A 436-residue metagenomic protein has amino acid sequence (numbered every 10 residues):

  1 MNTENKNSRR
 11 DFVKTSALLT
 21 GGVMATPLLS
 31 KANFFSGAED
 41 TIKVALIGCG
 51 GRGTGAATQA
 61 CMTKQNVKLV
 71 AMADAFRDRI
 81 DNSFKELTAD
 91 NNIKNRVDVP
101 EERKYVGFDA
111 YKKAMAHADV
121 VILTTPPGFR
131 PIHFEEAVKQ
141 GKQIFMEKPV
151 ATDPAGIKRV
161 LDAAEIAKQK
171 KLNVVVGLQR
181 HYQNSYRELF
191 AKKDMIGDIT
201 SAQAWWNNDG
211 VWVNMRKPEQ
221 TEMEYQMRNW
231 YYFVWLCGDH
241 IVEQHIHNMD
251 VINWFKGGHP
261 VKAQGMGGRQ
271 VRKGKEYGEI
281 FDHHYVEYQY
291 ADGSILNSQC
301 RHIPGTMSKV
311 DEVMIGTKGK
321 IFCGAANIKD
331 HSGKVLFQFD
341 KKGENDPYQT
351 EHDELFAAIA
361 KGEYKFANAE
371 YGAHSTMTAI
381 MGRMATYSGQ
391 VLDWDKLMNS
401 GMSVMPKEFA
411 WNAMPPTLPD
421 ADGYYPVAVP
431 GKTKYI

Functional and structural regions predicted by a protein language model:
N2-T20: N-terminal secretory signal peptides and thylakoid transit peptides that target proteins across membranes
S16-L19, G55, E243, H247-P260 (+3 more regions): C-terminal helical cap and adjacent loop that interface with cofactors, partners, or active-site loops
L19-K94, I252, K434-I436: N-terminal Rossmann-like dinucleotide-binding module
G48-R52, K168-V176, R180-G278, Y288 (+4 more regions): Predominantly a Rossmann-like dinucleotide-binding segment in NAD(P)-dependent oxidoreductases
N91-L123: A structured beta-alpha segment of the ubiquitous adenosine-cofactor-binding alpha/beta core
T125-G128: N-terminal glycine-rich "phosphate-gripper" loop used for MgATP/nucleotide binding and carboxylate activation
P131-R180: Beta-strand-loop-alpha-helix segment that lines the small-molecule cofactor/substrate pocket of alpha/beta enzymes
